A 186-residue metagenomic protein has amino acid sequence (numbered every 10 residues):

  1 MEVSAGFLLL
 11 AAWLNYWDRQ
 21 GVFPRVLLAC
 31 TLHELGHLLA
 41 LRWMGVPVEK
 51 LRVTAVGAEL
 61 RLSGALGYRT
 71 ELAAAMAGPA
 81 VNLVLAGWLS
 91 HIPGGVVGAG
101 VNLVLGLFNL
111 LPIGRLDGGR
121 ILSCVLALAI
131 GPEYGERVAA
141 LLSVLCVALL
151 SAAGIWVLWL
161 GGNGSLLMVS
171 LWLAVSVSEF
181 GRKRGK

Functional and structural regions predicted by a protein language model:
M1-K186: Hydrophobic transmembrane alpha-helices and their immediate loop junctions in multi-pass integral membrane proteins
